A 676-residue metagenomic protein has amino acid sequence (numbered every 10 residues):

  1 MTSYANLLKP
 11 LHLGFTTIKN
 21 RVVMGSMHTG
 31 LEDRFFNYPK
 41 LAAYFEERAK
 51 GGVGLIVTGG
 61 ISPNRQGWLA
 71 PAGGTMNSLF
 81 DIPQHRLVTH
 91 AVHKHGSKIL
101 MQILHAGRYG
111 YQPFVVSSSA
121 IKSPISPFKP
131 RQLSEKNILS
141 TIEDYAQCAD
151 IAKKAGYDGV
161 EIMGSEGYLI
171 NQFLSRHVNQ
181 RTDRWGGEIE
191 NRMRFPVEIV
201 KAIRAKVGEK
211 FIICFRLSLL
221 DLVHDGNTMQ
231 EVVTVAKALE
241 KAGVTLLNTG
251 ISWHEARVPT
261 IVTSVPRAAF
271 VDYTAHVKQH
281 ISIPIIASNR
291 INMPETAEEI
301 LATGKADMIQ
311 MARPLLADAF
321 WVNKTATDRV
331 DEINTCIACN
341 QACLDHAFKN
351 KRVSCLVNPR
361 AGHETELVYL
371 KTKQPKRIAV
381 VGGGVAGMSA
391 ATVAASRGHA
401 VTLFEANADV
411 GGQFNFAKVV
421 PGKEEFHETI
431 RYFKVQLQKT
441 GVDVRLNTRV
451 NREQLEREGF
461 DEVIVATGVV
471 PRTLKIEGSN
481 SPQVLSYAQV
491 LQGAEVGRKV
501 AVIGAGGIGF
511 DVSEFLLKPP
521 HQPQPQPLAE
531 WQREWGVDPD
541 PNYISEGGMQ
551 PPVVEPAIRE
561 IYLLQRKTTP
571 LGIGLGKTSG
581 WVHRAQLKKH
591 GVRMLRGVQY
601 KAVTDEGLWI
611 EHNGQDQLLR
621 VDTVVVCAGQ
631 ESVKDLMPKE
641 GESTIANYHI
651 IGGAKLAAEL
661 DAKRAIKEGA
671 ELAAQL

Functional and structural regions predicted by a protein language model:
M1-V381, V385, A390-S396, A400-V401 (+2 more regions): Flavin-dependent oxidoreductase catalytic cores
K19, K305, R457-G459, R620: Alpha-helix C-terminal capping/helix-to-coil transition sites in glycosyltransferase folds
N64, F215, G250-A256, E405-V420 (+3 more regions): Short connector loops at secondary-structure junctions
V200, E364-K373, S396, A400 (+5 more regions): Flanking helices and flexible, charged tails adjoining ferredoxin-like Fe-S electron-transfer domains in multi-subunit
R257-T263, P284, D307, F414-G422 (+1 more regions): Short beta-alpha connecting loops at secondary-structure transitions that line or flank enzyme active sites
K376-L403, R445-E456, T467-I476, N480-Q483 (+4 more regions): Rossmann-like dinucleotide/flavin-binding elements
G412-F460, G572-V598: N-terminal Rossmann-like dinucleotide/flavin-binding domain of flavoprotein oxidoreductases that bind FAD/FMN
